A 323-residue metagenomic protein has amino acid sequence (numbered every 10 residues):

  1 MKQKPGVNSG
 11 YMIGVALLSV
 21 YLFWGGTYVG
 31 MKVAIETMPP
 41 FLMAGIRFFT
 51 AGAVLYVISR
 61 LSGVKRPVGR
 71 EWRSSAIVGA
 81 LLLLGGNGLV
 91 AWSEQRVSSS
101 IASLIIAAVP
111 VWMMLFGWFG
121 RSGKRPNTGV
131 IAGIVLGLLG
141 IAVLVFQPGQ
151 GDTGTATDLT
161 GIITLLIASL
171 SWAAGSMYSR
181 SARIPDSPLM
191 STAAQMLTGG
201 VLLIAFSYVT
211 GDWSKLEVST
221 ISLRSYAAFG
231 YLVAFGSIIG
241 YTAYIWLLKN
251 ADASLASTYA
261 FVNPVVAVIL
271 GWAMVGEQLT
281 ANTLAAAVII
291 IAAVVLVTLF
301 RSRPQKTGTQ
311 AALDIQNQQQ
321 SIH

Functional and structural regions predicted by a protein language model:
M1-G45, W92, G154-S181, V201-A205 (+1 more regions): Glycine-/small-residue-enriched transmembrane alpha-helix faces in small-molecule transporters and effluxers
K2-V7, F48, F146-Q147, S225 (+1 more regions): C-terminal-most transmembrane helix of multi-pass membrane proteins
S9-I13, T37-F41, G45, P67-R73 (+4 more regions): Juxtamembrane helix-entry segments on the extracytoplasmic side of multipass membrane proteins
F23, T27-Y28, Y56-I106, F116 (+2 more regions): Specific transmembrane alpha-helical segments of multi-pass solute transporters/efflux pumps, especially DMT/EamA
G26, G30-V33, T37, A51-V68 (+4 more regions): Membrane-interface helix-cap regions at the ends of transmembrane helices in multi-pass membrane proteins
L42-A53, L82, V90-G129, I141 (+2 more regions): Specific alpha-helical transmembrane segments that line the substrate/conduction pathway and gating interfaces
A44-I46, N87, A102-A108, M177-V201 (+2 more regions): Helix-helix packing/entry segments at the starts of transmembrane helices
L55, A76-V78, A108, F116 (+4 more regions): Hydrophobic transmembrane alpha-helices of multi-pass small-molecule transport proteins
